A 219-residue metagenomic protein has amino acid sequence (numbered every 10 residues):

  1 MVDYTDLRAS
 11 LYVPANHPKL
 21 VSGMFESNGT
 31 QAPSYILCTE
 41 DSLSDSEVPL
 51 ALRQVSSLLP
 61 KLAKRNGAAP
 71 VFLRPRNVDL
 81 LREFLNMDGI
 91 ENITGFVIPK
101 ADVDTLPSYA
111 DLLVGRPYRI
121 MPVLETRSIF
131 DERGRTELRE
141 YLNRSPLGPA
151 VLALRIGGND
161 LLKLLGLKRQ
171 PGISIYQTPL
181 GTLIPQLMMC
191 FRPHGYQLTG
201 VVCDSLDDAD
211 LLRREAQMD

Functional and structural regions predicted by a protein language model:
M1-D219: Expand to "…catalyze enediolate/carbanion chemistry for C-C bond making/breaking, isomerization, decarboxylation
